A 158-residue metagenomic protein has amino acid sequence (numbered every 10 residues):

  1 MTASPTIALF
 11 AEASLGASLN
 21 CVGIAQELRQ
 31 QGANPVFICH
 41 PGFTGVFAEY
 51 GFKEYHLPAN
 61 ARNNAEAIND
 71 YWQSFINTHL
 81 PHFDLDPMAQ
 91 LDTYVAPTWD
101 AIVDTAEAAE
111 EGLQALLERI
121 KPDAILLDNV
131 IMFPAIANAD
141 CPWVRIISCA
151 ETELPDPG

Functional and structural regions predicted by a protein language model:
T2, L19-V22, M88-T93, A108-G112: Generic detector of short, locally flexible boundary/turn motifs and exposed helical patches
T2-N60: N-terminal subdomain of nucleotide-sugar transferases
T6-E12, F75-P81, Y94-A101: Short acidic/polar alpha-helix capping motifs at helix-coil junctions
S14-G16, F83-P87, V103-A106: Short hydrophobic/aromatic-rich motifs at helix boundaries and adjacent loops
Q26-R29, H56-P58, Q73-I76, V144-I147: Short, low-complexity, polar/charged sequence segments that are solvent-exposed and flexible
V36-Q90, Y94: Conserved nucleotide-sugar phosphate-binding/catalytic loop shared by glycosyltransferases and other
L57, N63, A67, T93-G158: Conserved nucleotide-sugar donor-interacting segment of glycosyltransferase catalytic cores, predominantly GT-B
